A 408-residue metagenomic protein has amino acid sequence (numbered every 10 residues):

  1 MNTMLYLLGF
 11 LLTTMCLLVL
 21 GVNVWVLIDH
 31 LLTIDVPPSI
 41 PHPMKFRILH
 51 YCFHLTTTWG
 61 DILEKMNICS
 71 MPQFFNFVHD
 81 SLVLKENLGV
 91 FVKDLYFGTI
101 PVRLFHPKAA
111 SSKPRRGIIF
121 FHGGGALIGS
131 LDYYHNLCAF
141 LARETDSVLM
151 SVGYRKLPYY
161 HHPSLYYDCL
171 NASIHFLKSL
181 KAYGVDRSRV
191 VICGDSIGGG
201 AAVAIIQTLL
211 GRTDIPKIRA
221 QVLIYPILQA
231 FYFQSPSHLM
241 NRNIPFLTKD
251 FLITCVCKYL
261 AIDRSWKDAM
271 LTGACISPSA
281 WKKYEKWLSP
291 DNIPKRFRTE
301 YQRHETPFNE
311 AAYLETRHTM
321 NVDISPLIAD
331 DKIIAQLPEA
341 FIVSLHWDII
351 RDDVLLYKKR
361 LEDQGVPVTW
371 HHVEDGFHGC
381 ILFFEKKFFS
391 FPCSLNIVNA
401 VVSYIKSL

Functional and structural regions predicted by a protein language model:
L5-R47, W59-L63, L84, F91-L408: Alpha/beta-hydrolase superfamily serine-hydrolase fold, recognizing
F46-G60, S70-M71: Membrane-proximal cytoplasmic juxtamembrane segment of single-pass receptors with intracellular kinase/kinase-homology
M66-D80: Short, basic/low-complexity N-terminal boundary segments at the transition from targeting/disordered tails
